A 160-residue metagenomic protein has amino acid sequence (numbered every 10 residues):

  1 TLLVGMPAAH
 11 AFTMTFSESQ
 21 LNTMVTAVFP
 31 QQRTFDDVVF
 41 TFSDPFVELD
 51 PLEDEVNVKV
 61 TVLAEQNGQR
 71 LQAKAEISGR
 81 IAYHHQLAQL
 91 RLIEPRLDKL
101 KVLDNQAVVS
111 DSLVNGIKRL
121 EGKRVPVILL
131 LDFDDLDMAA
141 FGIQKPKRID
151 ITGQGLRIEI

Functional and structural regions predicted by a protein language model:
G5-A8: N-terminal signal peptide c-region/cleavage motif recognized by signal peptidases
H10-I160: Extracellular/lumenal and peripheral-membrane lipid-interaction modules
